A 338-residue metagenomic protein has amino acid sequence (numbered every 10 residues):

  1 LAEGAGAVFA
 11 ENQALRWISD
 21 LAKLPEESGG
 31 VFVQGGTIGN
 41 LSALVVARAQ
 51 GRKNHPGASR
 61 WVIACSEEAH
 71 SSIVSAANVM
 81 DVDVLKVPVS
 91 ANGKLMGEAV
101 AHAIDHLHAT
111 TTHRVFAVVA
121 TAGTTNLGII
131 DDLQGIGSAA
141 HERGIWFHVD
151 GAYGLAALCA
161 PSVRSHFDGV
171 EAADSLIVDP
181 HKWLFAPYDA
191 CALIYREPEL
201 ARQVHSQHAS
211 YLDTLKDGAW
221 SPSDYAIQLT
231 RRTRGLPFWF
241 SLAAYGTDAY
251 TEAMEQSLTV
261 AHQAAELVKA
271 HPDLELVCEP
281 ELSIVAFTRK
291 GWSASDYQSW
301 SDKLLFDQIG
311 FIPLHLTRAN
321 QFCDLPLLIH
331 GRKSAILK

Functional and structural regions predicted by a protein language model:
L1-G35: Conserved N-terminal alpha-helix of the aminotransferase class I/II PLP-enzyme fold
E26-E27, C278-S283, L316-F322: Short Gly/Ser/Thr- and Asp/Glu-enriched loop/turn motifs at secondary-structure junctions
G35, G39-R202: Conserved PLP-enzyme active-site core in the AAT-like
A77, A140, V268-K269, L304: A generic structural signal for well-ordered alpha-helical segments
A91, T124, A244-D248, G291 (+1 more regions): A generic structural motif
T124, D168-K269: Active-site C-terminal subdomain of aminotransferase-like
E275-L304: Conserved PLP-binding catalytic core of the aspartate aminotransferase-like
A286-A294, D307-L337: Conserved PLP-binding active-site segment of the aspartate aminotransferase-like
